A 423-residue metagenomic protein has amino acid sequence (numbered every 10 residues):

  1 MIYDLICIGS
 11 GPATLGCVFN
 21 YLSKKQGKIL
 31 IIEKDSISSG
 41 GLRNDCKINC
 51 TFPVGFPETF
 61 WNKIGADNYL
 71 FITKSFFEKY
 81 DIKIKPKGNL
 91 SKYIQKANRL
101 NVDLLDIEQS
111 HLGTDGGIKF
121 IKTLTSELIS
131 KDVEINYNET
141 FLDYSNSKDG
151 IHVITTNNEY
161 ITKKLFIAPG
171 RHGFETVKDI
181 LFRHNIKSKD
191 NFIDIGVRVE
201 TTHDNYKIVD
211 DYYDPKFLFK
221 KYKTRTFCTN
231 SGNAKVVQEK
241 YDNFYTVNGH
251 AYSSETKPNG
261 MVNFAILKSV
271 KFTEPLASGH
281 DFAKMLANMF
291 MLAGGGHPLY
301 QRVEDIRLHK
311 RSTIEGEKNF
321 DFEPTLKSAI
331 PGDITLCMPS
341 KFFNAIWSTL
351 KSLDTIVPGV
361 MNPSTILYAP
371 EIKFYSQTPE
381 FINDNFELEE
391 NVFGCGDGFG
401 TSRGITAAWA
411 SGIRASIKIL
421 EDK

Functional and structural regions predicted by a protein language model:
M1-K63, G88-Q95, L100-K423: Residues forming the flavin
D67-N68, T73-Y80: Conserved catalytic/binding loops enriched for acidic/polar residues
D81-I84, A97: Cleavable N-terminal targeting peptides that direct proteins into the secretory/outer-membrane pathway or into
